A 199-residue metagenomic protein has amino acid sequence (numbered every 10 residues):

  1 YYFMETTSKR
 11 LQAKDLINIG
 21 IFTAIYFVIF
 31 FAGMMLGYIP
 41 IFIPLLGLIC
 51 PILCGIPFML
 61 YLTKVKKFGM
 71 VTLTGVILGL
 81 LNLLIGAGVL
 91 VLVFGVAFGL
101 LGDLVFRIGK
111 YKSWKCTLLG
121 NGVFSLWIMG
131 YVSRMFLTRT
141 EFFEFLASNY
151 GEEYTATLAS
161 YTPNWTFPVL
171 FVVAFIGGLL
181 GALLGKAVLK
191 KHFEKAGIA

Functional and structural regions predicted by a protein language model:
Y1-M34, E144-Y150, Y154-V169, K186 (+1 more regions): Membrane topogenic helices and adjacent juxtamembrane segments
E5-L73: Hydrophobic transmembrane alpha-helices
A13-F22, L46, C50, G69-T74 (+6 more regions): Alpha-helical transmembrane segments of integral membrane proteins
F22-I29, C50, C54, F58 (+8 more regions): Alpha-helical transmembrane segments in multi-pass membrane proteins
T23-F31, I77-I85, G122-V132: Aromatic-anchored segments of alpha-helical transmembrane domains
V28, G95-G130, A182: Short helix-perturbing small/polar motifs within transmembrane alpha-helices
M34-I43, L78-F106: Interfacial aromatic-anchored transmembrane helix boundaries in multi-pass membrane proteins
L118-K190: Membrane-embedded alpha-helical hairpins and interfacial helices in multi-pass inner-membrane proteins
